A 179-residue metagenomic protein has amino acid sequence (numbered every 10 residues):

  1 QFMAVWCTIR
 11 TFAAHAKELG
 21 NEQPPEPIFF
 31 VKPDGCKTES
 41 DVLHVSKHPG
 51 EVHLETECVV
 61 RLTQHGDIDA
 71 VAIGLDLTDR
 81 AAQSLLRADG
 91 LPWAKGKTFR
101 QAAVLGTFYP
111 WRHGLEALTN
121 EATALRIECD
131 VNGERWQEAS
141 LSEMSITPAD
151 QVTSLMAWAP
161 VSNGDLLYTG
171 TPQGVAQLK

Functional and structural regions predicted by a protein language model:
Q1-L166, Q173-K179: Catalytic-core "active-site belt" of small-molecule-metabolizing enzymes, emphasizing His/Asp/Glu-rich regions
